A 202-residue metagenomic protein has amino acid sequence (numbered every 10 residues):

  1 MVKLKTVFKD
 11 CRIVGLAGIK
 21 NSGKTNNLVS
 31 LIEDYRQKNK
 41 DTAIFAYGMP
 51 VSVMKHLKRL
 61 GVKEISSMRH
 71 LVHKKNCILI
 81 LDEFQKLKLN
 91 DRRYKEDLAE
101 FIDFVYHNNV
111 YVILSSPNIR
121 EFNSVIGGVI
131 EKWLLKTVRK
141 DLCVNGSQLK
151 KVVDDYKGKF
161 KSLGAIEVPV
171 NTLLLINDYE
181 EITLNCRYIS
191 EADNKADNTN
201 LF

Functional and structural regions predicted by a protein language model:
M1, T6-G15, K132-L134, S162-F202: Conserved P-loop NTPase motor module
M1-K5, M54-R69, K95, A99 (+5 more regions): Intrinsically disordered, low-complexity regions
K5-S66: Conserved P-loop
V14-N21, T25-E33, E64-K150: Conserved P-loop NTPase motor cores
T42, N76, V170-T172: Short, surface-exposed beta-edge/turn micro-motifs
A46-G48, L81, S116, N177: Short beta-strand/turn micro-motifs composed of small residues that flank or help shape donor/cofactor-binding pockets
G146-A165: Aromatic- and Lys/Arg-enriched surface recognition patch
